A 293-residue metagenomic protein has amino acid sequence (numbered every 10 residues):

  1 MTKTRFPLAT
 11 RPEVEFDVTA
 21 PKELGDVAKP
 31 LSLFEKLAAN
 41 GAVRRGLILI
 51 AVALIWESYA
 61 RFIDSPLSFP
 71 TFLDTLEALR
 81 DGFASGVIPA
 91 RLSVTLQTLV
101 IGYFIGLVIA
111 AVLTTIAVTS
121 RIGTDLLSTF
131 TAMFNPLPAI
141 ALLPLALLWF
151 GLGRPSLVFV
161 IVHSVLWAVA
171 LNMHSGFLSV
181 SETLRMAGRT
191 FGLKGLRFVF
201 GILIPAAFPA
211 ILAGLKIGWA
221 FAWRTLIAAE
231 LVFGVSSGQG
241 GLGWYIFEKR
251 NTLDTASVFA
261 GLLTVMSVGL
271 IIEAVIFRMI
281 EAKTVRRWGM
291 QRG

Functional and structural regions predicted by a protein language model:
M1-I48, A274-G293: Transmembrane alpha-helical segments of polytopic membrane transport and secretion proteins
P30-L37, R61-I105, W244: Periplasmic/extracellular loop-to-transmembrane helix junction in inner-membrane transport proteins
I101-T131: Transmembrane-helix boundary motif in ABC transporter permease subunits
R121, L178, T255, F259-G293: C-terminal transmembrane helix and the adjacent membrane-cytosol boundary/short C-terminal tail of inner/organellar
A132-A168, S175-G176: Generic hydrophobic transmembrane alpha-helix motif, especially the helices
L148, L226-T255, F259, T264 (+1 more regions): Glycine-rich helix-loop "coupling/hinge" segments at transmembrane-helix boundaries in multipass transporters
F159, H163, L196-A229, A260 (+1 more regions): Transmembrane alpha-helices
N172-G214, I246: Short cytoplasmic-facing helical segments at TM-TM junctions of multi-pass membrane proteins
